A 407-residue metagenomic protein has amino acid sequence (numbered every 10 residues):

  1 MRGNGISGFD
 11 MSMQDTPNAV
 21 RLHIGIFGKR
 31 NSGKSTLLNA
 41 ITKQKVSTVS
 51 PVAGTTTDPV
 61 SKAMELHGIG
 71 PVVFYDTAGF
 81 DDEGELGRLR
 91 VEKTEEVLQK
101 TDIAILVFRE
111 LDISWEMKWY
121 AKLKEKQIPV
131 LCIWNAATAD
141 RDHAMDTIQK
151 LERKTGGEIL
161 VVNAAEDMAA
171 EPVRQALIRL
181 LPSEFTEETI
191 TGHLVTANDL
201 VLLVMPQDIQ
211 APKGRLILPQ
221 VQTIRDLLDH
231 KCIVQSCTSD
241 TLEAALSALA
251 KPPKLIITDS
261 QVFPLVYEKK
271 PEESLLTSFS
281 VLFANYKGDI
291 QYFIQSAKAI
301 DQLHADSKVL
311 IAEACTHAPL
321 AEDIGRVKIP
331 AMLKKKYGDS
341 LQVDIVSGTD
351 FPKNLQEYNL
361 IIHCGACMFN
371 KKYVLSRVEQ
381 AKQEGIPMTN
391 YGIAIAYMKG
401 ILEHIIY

Functional and structural regions predicted by a protein language model:
R2-R88, E96: Conserved G1/Walker A P-loop phosphate-binding module
G5-S7, M11, K29-S35, G214-Y407: C-terminal effector/interaction modules appended to NTPase cores
H23, N163-L228, I233-A250, V309-A312: C-terminal end of P-loop GTPase domains and the immediately downstream helical coupling element
P51, F80-L86, F108-D112, A139 (+4 more regions): Short, flexible loop segments at the rims of nucleotide/cofactor-binding pockets, characterized by
K62, L66-G70, L89-I159, L218-L227 (+4 more regions): Conserved C-terminal guanine-recognition region of P-loop GTPase G domains, centered on the G4
T77, F108-L111, I128-A144, L160-M168 (+7 more regions): G-domain G4 guanine-recognition motif of GTPases
R90, T94-V97, L194, L249 (+1 more regions): Structural alpha-helical scaffold elements that stabilize or flank donor/cofactor-binding regions in carbohydrate
I128-L131, A136-H193, T277, P387-Y397: Canonical P-loop GTPase G-domain recognition
